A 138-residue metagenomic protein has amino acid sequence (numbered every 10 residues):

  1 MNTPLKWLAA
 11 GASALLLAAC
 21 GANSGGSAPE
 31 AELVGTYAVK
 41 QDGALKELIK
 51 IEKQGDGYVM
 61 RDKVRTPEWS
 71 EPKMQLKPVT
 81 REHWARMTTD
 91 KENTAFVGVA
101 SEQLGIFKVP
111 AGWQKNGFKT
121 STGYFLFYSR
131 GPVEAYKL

Functional and structural regions predicted by a protein language model:
M1-G11: Bacterial N-terminal signal peptides that target proteins for export
A18-A19: C-terminal motif of bacterial Sec signal peptides marking the signal peptidase cleavage site
A22: Short, conserved catalytic or interaction motifs in soluble domains
G26-A28, E32-V59, N93-P110: Short, solvent-exposed loop/hinge segments that bridge or flank secondary-structure elements
D42-A44, T66-P67, E102-L104, Y128-V133: Glycine-centered tight beta-turn/hairpin loop motif at sheet-sheet or coil-to-beta transitions
A44-A85: N-terminal glycine/threonine-rich, aromatic-flanked beta-hairpin/loop signature
E68-H83, Q114-L138: Edge beta-strand at a domain terminus
